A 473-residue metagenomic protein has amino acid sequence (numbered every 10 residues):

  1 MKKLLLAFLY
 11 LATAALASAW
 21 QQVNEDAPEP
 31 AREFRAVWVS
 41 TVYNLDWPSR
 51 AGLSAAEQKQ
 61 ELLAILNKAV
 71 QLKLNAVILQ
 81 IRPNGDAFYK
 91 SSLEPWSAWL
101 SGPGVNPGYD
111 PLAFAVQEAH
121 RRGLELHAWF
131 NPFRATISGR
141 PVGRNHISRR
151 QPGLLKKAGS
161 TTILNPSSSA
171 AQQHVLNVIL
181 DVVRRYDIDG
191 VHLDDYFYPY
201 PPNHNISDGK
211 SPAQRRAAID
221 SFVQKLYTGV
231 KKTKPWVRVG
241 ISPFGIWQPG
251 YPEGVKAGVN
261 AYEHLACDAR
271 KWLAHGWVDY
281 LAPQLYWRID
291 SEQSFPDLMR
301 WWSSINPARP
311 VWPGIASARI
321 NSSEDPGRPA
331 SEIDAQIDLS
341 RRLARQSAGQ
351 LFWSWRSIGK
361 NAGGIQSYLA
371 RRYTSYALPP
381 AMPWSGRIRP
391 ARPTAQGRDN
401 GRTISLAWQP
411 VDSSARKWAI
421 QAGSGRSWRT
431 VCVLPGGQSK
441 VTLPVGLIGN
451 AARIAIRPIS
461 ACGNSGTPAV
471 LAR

Functional and structural regions predicted by a protein language model:
V23, P28-A36, L74-N84, G108-K156 (+3 more regions): Glycine-rich, aromatic-flanked loop segments that form ligand/cofactor-binding clefts across common enzyme folds
R32, S40-Q60, Q117, H127-R185 (+1 more regions): Active-site-adjacent "subsite" loops/lids of carbohydrate-active enzymes
Q60-D86, R185-G190: Catalytic domains of carbohydrate-active enzymes, especially glycoside hydrolases
A87-G102, R134-G159, Y196-A213, P252-N260: Aromatic- and acidic-residue-enriched segments that line the glycan-binding/catalytic groove of carbohydrate-active
E125-I137, H192-L193, R215-Y262, P310-I320: Aromatic-lined carbohydrate-recognition surfaces of secreted/lumenal glycan-active proteins
A269-R270, A274-S291, R309-W384: Substrate-binding cleft of secreted/luminal carbohydrate-active enzymes
R402-S414: Conserved aromatic anchor
L443-S465: Beta-strand-rich modules
